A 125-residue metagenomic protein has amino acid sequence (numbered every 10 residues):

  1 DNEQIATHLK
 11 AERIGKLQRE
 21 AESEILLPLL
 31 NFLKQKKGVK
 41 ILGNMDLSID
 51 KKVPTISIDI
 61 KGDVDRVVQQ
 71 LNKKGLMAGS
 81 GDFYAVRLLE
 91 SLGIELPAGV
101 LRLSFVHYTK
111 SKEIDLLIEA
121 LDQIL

Functional and structural regions predicted by a protein language model:
D1-G62: Conserved small-domain helix->loop->beta segment predominantly found in fold-type I
G15, A85-V86: Generic secondary-structure boundary/loop-capping signal
L29-L33, I41, Q70, A78 (+1 more regions): Generic alpha-helical hydrophobic packing signal
G43-N44, G81, G99: Residue-level detector of family-conserved "landmark" positions at structurally sensitive sites
S57, G79-S80: Conserved active-site loop/cleft motifs that coordinate metal ions or position small ligands
D65: Short, acidic Gly/Pro/Ser/Thr-rich loop/turn segments
V68-M77, V86-L125: PLP-dependent enzyme catalytic core of the Aspartate aminotransferase-like
